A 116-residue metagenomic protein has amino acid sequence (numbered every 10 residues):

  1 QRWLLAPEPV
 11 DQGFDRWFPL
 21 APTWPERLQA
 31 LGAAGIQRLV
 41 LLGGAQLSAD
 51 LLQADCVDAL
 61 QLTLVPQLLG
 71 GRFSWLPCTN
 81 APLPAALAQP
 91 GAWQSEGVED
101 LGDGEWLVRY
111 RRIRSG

Functional and structural regions predicted by a protein language model:
Q1-G116: Enzymes that bind and transform nitrogen-containing heteroaromatic metabolites
